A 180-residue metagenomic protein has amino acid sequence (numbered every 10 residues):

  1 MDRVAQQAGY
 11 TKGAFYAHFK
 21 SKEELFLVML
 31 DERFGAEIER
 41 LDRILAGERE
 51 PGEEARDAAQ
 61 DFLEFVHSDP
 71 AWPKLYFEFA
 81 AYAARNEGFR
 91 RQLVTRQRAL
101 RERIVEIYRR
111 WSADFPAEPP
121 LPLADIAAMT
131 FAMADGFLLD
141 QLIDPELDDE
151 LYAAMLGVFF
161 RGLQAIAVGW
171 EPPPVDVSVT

Functional and structural regions predicted by a protein language model:
M1-E24, V28: Helix-turn-helix
V28, D42-W72, L123-T130, A153: Hydrophobic alpha-helical connector segments
D31-E37: Short, basic, alpha-helical segments at the C-terminal edge of helix-turn-helix-like DNA-binding modules
A55, H67-R91: Amphipathic alpha-helical segments used for helix-helix packing
A59-F62, Y76-A80, T130, A134-F137: Short alpha-helical scaffolding segments that buttress acidic/His motifs in well-ordered protein cores
F65-S68, P73, I107-E118: A surface-exposed regulatory interaction patch that couples sensing to output across bacterial transport/metabolic
R90-V94, W111-T180: Hydrophobic/aromatic-rich alpha-helical bundle segments in the mid-to-C-terminal region
T95, L100-Y108: Outer-membrane beta-barrel domain signature
